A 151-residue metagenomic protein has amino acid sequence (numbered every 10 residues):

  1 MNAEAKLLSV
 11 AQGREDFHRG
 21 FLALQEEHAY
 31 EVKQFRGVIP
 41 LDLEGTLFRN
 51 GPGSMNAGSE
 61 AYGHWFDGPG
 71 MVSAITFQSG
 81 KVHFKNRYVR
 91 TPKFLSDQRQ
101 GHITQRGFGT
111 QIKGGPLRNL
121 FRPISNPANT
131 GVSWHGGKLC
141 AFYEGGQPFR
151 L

Functional and structural regions predicted by a protein language model:
M1-L151: Beta-propeller domains
